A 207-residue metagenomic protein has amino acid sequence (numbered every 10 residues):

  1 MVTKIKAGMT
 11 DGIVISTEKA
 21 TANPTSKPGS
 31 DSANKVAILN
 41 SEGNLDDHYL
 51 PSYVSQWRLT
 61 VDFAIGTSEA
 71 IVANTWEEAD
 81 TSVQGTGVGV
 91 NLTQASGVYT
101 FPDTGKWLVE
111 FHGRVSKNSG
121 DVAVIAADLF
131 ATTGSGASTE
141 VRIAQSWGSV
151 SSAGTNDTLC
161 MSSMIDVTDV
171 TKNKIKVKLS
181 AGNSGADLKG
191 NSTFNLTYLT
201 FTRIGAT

Functional and structural regions predicted by a protein language model:
M1-Y53: Fibrous stalk/shaft segments of extracellular and virion attachment machinery
V2, T10, N34, E42-D47 (+6 more regions): Surface-exposed or flexible loop/turn and strand-edge residues in extracellular/cell-surface modules
Y49-A123, T133, D187-T207: Terminal (often C-terminal
P102-T104, A131-S138, D166-K174: A short, structured loop/turn motif at beta-sheet edges
A126-F130: Beta-strand signatures of extracellular beta-sandwich domains
V141-S152: Solvent-exposed serine/threonine-rich low-complexity stretches and specific carbohydrate-binding patches
S151-K174: Short, surface-exposed tryptophan/glycine-enriched loops that mediate extracellular molecular recognition
K178-G185: Short beta-strand-plus-loop segments that form exposed binding edges in beta-rich domains
